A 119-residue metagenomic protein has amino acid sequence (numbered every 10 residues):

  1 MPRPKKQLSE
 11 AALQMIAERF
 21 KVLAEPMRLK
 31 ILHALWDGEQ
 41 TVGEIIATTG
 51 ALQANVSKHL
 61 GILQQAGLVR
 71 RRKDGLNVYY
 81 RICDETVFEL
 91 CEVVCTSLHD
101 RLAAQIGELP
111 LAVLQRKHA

Functional and structural regions predicted by a protein language model:
M1-A11, M15, V87-A119: Amphipathic alpha-helical dimerization/coiled-coil segments that flank or bridge DNA-binding/regulatory modules
A11-A54, N77-T86: N-terminal helix-turn-helix DNA-binding core of bacterial DNA-binding proteins
A47, K58, Q64-Q65: Alpha-helical residues within the helix-turn-helix
A51-A54, A66, D100, L109-L111: Juxtamembrane/interface motifs at transmembrane-helix termini
V56-H59, H118: N-terminal cationic leader/targeting segments used for protein routing and processing
Q64-D74, R81: Beta-hairpin "wing" of winged helix-turn-helix
